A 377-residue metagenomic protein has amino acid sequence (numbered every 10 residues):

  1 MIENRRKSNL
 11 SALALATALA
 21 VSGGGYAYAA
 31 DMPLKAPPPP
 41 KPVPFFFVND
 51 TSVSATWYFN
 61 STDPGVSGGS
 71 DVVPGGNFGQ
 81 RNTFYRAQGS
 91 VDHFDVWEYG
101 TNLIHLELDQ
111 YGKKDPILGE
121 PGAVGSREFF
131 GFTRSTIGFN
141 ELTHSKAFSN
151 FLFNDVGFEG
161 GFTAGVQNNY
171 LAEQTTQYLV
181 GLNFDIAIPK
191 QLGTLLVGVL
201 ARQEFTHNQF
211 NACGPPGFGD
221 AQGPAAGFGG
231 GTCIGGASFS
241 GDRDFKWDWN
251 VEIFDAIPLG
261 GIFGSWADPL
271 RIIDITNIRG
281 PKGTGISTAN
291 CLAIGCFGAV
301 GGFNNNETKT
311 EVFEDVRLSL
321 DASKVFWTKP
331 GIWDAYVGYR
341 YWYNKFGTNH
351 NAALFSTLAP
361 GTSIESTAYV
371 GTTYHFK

Functional and structural regions predicted by a protein language model:
M1-F47: Cleavable N-terminal export/targeting peptides
A30-Y99, L103-H105: Short glycine/proline- and aromatic-enriched beta-strand/turn motifs that initiate or cap beta-hairpins
P39-N49, F94, Y99-I104, F139-G157 (+4 more regions): Short loop/turn motifs that connect adjacent beta-strands in outer-membrane beta-barrel proteins
A55-S61, L108-G112, G160-N168, V199-Q209 (+3 more regions): Transmembrane beta-strands of outer-membrane beta-barrel pores
Y85-G89, G125-T133, A172-V180, R243-V251 (+3 more regions): Residues that define the transmembrane beta-barrel architecture of outer-membrane proteins
V91-D95, T133-E141, V180-I188, V199-A201 (+3 more regions): Residues on the lipid-exposed face of transmembrane beta-strands in outer-membrane beta-barrel proteins
H207-I332: Outer-membrane beta-barrel transmembrane domain signature
R317-K377: Predominantly the C-terminal beta-signal and adjacent terminal strand-loop region of outer-membrane beta-barrel
